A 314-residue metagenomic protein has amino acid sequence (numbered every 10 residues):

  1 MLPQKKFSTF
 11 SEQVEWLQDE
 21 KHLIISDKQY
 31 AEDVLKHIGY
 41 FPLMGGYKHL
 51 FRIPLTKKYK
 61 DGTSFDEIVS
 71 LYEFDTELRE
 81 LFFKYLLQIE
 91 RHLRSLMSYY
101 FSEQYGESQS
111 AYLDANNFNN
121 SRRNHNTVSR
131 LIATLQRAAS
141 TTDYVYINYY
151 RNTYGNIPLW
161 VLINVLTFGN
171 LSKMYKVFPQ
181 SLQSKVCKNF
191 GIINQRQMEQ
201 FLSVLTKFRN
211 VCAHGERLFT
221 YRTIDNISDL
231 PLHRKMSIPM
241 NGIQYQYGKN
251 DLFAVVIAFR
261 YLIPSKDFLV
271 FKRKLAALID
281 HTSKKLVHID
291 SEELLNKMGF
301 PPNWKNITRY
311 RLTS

Functional and structural regions predicted by a protein language model:
M1-S314: Long, contiguous internal "core" modules enriched in hydrophobic/ aromatic residues
